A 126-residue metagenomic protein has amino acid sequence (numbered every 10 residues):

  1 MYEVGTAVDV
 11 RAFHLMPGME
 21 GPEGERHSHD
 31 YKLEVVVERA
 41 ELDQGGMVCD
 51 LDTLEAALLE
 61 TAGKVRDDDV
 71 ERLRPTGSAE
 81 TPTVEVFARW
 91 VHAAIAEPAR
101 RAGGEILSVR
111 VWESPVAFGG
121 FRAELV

Functional and structural regions predicted by a protein language model:
M1-V126: Charge-rich, low-complexity N-terminal segments
